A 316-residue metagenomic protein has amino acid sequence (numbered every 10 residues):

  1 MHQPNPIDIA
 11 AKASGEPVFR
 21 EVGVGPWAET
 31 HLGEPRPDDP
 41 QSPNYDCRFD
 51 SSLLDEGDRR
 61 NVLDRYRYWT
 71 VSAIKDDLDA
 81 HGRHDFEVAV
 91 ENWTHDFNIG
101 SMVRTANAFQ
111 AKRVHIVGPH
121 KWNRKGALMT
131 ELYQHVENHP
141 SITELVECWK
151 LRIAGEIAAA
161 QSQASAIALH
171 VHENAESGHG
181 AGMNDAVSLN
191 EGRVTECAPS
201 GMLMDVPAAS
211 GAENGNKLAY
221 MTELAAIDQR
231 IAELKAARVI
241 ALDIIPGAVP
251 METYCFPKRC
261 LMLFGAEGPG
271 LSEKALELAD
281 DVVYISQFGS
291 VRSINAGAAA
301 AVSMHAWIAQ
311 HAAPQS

Functional and structural regions predicted by a protein language model:
M1-S316: Post-transcriptional modification and biogenesis factors for structured RNAs of the translation apparatus
